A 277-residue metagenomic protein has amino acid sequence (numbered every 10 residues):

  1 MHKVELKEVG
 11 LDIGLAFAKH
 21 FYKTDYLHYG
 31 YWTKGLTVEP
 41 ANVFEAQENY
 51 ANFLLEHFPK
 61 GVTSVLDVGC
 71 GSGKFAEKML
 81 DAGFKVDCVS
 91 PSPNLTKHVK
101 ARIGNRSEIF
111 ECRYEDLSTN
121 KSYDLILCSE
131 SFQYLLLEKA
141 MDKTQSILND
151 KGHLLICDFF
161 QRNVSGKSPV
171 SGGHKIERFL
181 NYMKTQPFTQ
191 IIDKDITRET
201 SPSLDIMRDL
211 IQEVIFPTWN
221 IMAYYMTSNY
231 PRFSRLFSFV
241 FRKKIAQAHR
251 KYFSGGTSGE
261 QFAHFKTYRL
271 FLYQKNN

Functional and structural regions predicted by a protein language model:
M1-K34: N-terminal, positively charged/glycine-rich alpha-helical extensions of SAM-dependent methyltransferases
F44-G61: Conserved alpha-helix/loop element of class I SAM-dependent methyltransferases that forms part of the SAM/SAH-binding
L66-D116: Class I SAM-dependent methyltransferase SAM/SAH-binding core
D116-I126: A short acidic, Gly/Pro-enriched loop at the edge of an enzyme's catalytic core that lines a small-molecule cofactor
L125-E138: A short SAM/SAH-binding and catalytic strip from SAM-dependent methyltransferases
K139-H153: A short glycine-rich, Lys/Arg-flanked "PGG" loop and its adjoining helix->strand segment in the class I
K167-S258: Substrate-binding/catalytic lobe of Class I Rossmann-like enzymes that use SAM or dcSAM, i.e., the mid-to-C-terminal
